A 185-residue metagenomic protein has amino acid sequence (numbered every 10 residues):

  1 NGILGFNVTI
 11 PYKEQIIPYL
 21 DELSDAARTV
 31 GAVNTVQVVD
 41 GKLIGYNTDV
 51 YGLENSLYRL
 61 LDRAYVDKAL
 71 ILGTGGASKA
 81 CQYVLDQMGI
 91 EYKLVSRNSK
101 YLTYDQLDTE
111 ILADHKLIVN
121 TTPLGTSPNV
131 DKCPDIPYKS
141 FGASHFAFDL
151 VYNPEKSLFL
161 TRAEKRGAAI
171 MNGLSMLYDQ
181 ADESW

Functional and structural regions predicted by a protein language model:
N1-L61: Phosphate/diphosphate ligand-binding glycine-rich loop within oxidoreductases
L4, D67, E91: Short acidic/polar active-site loop segments enriched in Thr and Asp
V8-Q15, A77, P123-T126, N153: Short glycine-rich anion-binding loops that position phosphate/pyrophosphate groups of nucleotides and phosphorylated
G45-V50, L57, L61, V66-D86 (+1 more regions): Glycine-rich adenosine-cofactor-binding loop
N55, A169-W185: Active-site capping/gating segments
A69, Y92, I170: Hydrophobic anchor at the start of a short beta-strand that flanks the dinucleotide cofactor-binding loop
Q87-Y104: NAD(P)-binding Rossmann-fold cofactor-contacting core
L102-M171: Rossmann-like adenosine-cofactor binding region
